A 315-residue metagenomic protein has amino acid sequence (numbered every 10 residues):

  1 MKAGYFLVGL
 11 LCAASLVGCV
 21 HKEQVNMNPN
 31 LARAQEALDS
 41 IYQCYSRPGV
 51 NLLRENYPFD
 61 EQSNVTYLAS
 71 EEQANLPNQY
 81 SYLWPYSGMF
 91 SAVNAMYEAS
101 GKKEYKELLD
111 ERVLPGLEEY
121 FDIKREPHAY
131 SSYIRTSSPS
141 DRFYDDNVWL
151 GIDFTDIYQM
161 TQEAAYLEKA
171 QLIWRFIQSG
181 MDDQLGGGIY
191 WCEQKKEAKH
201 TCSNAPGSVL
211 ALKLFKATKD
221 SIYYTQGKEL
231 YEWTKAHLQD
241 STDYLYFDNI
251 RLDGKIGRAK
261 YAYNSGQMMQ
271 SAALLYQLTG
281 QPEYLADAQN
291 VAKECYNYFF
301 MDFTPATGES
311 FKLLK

Functional and structural regions predicted by a protein language model:
M1-M27: Bacterial Sec-dependent N-terminal signal peptides
V20-S137, A164-G188: Low-complexity, Ser/Thr/Pro/Gly-enriched N-terminal "stalk/linker" regions
N26, L52-S87, N94, E98 (+4 more regions): Solvent-exposed loop and edge beta-strand segments that line ligand/cofactor-binding and catalytic clefts
I41, M96, L109-Y120, I157-Y158 (+9 more regions): Alpha-helical solenoid scaffolds that mediate protein-protein interactions, centered on TPR/SEL1-like repeats but also
S46, S241-L245, L278-K315: Non-catalytic carbohydrate-binding regions of carbohydrate-active enzymes
S87-K103, W149-E163, P206-D220, Q267-Q281: Well-ordered alpha-helical scaffold segments within catalytic/enzyme domains
A164-W233: Aromatic- and glycine-enriched pocket-lining scaffold segments that form the walls of small-molecule binding clefts
